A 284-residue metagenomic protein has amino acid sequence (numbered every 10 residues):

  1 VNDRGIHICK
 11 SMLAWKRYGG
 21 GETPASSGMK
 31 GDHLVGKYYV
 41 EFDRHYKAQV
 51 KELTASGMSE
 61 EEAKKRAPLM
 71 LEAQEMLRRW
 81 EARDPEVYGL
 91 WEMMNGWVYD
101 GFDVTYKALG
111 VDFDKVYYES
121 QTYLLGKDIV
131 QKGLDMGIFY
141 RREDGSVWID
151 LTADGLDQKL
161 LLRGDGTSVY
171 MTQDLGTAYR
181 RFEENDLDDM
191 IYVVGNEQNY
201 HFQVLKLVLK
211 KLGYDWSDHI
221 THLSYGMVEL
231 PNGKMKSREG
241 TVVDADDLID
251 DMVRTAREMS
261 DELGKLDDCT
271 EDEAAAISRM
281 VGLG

Functional and structural regions predicted by a protein language model:
V1-G284: NTP-dependent nucleotidyl-transfer catalytic core
